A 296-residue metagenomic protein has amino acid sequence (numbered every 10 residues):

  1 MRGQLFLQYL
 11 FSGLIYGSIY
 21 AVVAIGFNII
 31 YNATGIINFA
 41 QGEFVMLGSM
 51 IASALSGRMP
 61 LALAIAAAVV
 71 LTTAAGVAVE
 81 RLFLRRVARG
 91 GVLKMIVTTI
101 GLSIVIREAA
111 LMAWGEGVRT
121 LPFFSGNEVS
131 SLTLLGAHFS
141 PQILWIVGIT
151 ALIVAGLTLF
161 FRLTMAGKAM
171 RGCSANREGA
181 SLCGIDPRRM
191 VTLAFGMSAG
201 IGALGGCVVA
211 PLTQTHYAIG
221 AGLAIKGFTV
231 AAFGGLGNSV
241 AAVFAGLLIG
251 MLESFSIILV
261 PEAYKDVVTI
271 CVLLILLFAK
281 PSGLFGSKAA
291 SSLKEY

Functional and structural regions predicted by a protein language model:
M1-V22, I51, M59-A64, G90-M95 (+4 more regions): Membrane-interfacial amphipathic/re-entrant helices at transmembrane-helix boundaries
F11, A33-A78, L82: Membrane-embedded helix boundary and interhelical linker motif in transport proteins
Y16, H138-H216, S239-F244: Helix-loop-helix "hairpin" substructures at the membrane interface of multi-pass membrane proteins
Y20, M59-V70, T192-G202, G206-L273: Transmembrane alpha-helical segments in multi-pass inner-membrane proteins
F27, M59-L102, A109, F244-I249 (+2 more regions): Alpha-helical transmembrane segments within multi-pass membrane transporters and channels
F27-S49, R89-K94, A166-A169, P187 (+5 more regions): Short, non-helical or kinked segments that cap or interrupt transmembrane helices
A33-I37, A74-V118, F160-G167, A221-L236: Short loop segments and helix-boundary regions at transmembrane helix junctions of multi-pass inner-membrane proteins
L82, A113, V118, A175-R189 (+1 more regions): Cytosolic-side transmembrane-helix boundaries in multi-pass membrane proteins
